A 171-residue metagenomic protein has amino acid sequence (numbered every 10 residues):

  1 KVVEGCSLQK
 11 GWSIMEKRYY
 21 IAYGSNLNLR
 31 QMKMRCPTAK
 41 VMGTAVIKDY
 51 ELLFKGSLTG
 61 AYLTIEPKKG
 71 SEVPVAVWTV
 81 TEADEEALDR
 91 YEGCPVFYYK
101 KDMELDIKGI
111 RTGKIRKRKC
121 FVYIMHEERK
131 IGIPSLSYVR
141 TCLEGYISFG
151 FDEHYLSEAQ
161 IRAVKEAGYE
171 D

Functional and structural regions predicted by a protein language model:
K1-I14: Short, Lys/Arg-enriched N-terminal segments with co-localized hydrophobic residues within the first ~10-30 amino acids
M15-D171: Glycine-aromatic micro-motifs
